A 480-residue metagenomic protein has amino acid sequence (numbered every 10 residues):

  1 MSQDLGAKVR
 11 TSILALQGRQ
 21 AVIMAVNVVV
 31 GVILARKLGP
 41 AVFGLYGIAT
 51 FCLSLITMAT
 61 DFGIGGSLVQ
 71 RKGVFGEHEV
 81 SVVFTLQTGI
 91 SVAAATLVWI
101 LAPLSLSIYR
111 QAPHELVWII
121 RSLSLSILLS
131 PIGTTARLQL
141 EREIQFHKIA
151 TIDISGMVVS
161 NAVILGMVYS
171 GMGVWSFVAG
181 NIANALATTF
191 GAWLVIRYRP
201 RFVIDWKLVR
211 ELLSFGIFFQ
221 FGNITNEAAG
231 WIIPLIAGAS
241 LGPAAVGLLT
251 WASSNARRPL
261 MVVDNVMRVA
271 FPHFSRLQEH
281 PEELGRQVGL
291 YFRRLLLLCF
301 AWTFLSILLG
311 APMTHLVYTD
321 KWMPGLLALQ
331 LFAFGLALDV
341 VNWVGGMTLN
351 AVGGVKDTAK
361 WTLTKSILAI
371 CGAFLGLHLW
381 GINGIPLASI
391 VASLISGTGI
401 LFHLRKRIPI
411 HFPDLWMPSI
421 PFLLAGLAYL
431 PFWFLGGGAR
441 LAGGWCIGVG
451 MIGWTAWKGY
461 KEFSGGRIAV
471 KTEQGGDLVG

Functional and structural regions predicted by a protein language model:
M1-L5, V9, H147, F190-W231 (+4 more regions): Interhelical loop/hinge segments that connect adjacent transmembrane helices in multipass membrane
M1-N27, E77-T85, L116, H147 (+3 more regions): N-terminal membrane topogenesis motif
L5-G63, I90-S91, A95-L104, S122 (+6 more regions): Signature of the first transmembrane helix
G6, Q70-G76, L128-I152, S170-W175 (+6 more regions): Membrane-interface junctions at transmembrane-helix termini in multi-pass inner-membrane proteins
N27, A59-F75, E141-R142, A252-C299 (+1 more regions): Helix-loop junctions and terminal segments of transmembrane helices in multi-pass membrane transport/translocation
V28, T85-Q111, S122, A162 (+5 more regions): Alpha-helical transmembrane segments of multi-pass membrane transport and lipid-handling proteins
V117-S124, A150-Y198, E211-F215, G247-A256 (+3 more regions): Hydrophobic alpha-helical transmembrane segments
I410-F412, S419, L430-G480: Membrane-proximal transmembrane or re-entrant/amphipathic helices at the cytosolic face
